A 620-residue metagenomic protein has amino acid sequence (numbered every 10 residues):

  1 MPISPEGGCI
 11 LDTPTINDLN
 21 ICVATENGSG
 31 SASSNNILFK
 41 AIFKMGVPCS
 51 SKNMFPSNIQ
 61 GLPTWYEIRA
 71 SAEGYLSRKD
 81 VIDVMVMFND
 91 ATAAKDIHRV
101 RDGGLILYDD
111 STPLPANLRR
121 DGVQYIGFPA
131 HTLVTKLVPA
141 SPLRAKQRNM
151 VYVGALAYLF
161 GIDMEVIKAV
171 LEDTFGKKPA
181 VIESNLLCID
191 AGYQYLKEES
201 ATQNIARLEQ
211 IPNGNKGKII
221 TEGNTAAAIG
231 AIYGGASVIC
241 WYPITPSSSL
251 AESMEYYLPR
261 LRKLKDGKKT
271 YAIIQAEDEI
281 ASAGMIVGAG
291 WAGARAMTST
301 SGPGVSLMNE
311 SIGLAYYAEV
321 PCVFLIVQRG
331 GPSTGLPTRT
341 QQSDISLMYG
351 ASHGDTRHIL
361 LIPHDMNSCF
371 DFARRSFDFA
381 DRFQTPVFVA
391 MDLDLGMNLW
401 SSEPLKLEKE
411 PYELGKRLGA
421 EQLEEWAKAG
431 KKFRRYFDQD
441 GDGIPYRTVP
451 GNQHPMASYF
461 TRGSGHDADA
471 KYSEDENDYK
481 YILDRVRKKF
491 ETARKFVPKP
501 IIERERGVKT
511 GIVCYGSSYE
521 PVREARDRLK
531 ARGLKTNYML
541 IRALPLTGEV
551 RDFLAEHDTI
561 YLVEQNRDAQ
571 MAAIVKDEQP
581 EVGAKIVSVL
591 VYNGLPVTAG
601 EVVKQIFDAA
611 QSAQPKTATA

Functional and structural regions predicted by a protein language model:
P2-G234, V238-C240: Active-site cofactor/cluster-binding pocket
G8, T15-V100, V238, T245-G350 (+2 more regions): Thiamine diphosphate
I10, E67, S71, F88 (+18 more regions): Metallocofactor- and cofactor-centric catalytic cores in central/energy metabolism, strongly enriched
F55-P56, C188, E209-P212, P246-S249 (+5 more regions): A glycine-rich phosphate-binding loop feature that marks nucleotide/adenosyl-phosphate handling sites
P56-I59, P113-A116, L133-V134, S247-S248 (+6 more regions): Short gly/pro/ser/thr-enriched loop/turn and capping motifs at secondary-structure boundaries
V100-I106, D121-V123, Y271, V320 (+2 more regions): A short helix->loop->beta-strand "cap" motif at the edges of active sites that frequently abuts
I220-G234, F377-A620: Flexible, low-complexity linker and terminal segments
